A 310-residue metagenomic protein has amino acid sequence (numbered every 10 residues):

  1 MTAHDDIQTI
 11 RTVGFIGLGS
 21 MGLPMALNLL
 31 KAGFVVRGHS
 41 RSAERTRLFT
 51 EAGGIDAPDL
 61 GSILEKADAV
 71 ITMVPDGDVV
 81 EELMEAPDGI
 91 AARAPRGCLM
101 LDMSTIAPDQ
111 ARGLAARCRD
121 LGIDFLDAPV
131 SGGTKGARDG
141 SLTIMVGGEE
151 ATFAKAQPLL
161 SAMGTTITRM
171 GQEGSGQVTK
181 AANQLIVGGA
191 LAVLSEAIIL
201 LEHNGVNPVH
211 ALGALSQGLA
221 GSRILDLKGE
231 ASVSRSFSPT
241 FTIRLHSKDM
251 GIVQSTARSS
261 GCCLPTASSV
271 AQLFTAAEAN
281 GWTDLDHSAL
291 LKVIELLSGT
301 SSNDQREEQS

Functional and structural regions predicted by a protein language model:
T2-T72, C98, M103, T134: NAD(P)+-binding Rossmann beta1-loop-alpha1 motif at the extreme N-terminus of oxidoreductases
S42, D76, E149: Residues in the short beta-alpha loop(s) of Rossmann-like NAD(P)-binding domains
L60-E65, A69-V70, G77-T143: Rossmann-like NAD(P)(H) cofactor-binding subdomain of soluble oxidoreductases
I106-G188: Rossmann-fold dinucleotide-binding core
I144-G147, Q172-N204, G213-L227, L245-K248: Active-site-proximal catalytic alpha-helix in oxidoreductases
E173, G221-H287: Interdomain hinge/lid region at the active-site interface of Rossmann-like NAD(P)-dependent oxidoreductases
A279-S310: NAD(P)-dependent dehydrogenase/reductase Rossmann-like domain
